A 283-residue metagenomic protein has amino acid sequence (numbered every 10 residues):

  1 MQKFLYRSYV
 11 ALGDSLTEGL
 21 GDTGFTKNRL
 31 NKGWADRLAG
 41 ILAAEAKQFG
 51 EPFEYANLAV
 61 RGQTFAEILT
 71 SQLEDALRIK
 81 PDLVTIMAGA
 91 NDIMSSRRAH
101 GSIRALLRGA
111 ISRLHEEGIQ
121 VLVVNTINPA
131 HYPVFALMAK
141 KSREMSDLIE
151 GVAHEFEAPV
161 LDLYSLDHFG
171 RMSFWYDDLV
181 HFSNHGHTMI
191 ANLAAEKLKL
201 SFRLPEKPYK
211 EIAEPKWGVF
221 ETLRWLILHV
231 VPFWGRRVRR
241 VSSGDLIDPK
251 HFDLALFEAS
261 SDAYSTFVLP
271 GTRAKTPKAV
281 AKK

Functional and structural regions predicted by a protein language model:
M1-A59, L73-K80, P270-K275, A279-K282: Serine-esterase "nucleophile elbow" of acetyl-processing enzymes
V10, A39-E45, F49-I79, V84 (+1 more regions): Internal alpha/beta domain cores that form substrate/cofactor-binding pockets in large enzymes and binding proteins
S15-E18, R61-F65, A90-M94, I127-H131 (+1 more regions): Solvent-exposed loop/turn segments at secondary-structure junctions within structured extracellular/periplasmic domains
T26-G33, R98-I103, A136-E144, D178-G186: Alpha-helix N-cap and loop-to-helix initiation/capping positions
W34, Q72, I103-A110, M145-I149 (+1 more regions): A general structural detector for well-ordered alpha-helical segments in enzyme core domains, enriched
A90-G101, N128-E144, P232, R273-T276: Serine-dependent acyl-ester chemistry module
H131-Y164, N184: Substrate-gating cap/lid alpha-helix
E155, D178-H181, H185-K283: Conserved catalytic region of serine esterases and O-acyltransferases that act on ester linkages in lipids
